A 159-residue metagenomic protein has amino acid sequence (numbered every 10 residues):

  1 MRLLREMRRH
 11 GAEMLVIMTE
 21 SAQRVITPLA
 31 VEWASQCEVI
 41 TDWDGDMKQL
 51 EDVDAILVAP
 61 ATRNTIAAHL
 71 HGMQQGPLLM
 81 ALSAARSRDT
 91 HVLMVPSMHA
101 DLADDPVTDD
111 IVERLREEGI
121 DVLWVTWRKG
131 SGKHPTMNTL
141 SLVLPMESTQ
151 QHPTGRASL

Functional and structural regions predicted by a protein language model:
M1-L159: A cross-family phosphate/adenosyl-ligand binding-site feature
